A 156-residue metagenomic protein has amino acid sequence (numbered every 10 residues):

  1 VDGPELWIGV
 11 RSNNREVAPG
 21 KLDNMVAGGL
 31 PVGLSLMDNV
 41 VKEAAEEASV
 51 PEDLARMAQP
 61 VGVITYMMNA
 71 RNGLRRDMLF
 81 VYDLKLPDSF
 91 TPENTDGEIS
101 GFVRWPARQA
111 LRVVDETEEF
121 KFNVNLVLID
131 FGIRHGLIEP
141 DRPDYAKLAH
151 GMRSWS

Functional and structural regions predicted by a protein language model:
G3-E46, V50, P60-T65, P87 (+2 more regions): Conserved Nudix-box catalytic region and its N-terminal flanking loop in Nudix hydrolases and closely related
N14, G20-L22, A70, R75-V81 (+1 more regions): Nudix hydrolase/Nudix homology domain
A18, D53-V61, P92-D96: Short acidic alpha-helical/loop segments enriched in Asp/Glu that coordinate divalent cations
P51, R56-A58, I64, N72-F80: Acidic/histidine-rich catalytic neighborhood
